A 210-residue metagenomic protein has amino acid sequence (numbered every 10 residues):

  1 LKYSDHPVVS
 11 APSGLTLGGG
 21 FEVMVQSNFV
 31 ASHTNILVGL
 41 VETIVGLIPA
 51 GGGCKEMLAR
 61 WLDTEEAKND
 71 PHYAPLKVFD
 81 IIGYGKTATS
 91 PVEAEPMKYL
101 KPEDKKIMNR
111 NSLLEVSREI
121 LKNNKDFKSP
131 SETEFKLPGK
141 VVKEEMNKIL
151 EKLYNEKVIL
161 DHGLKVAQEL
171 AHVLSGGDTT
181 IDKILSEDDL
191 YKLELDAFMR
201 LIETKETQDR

Functional and structural regions predicted by a protein language model:
L1-S13, G53-P75, D80: An acidic, glycine-rich surface segment that forms the CoA-thioester-binding/catalytic face of crotonase-fold enzymes
K2-V45: Glycine-rich beta-to-alpha active-site loop
G18, G51, A88: Glycine-rich phosphate-binding loop at the start of an alpha helix
S27-A50, K98-L113: Gly/Pro- and small hydrophobic-enriched strand-loop and loop-to-helix capping segments that sit at the rims
A31-T34, G51-E56, L121-E132: Short, structured secondary-structure boundary patches
L62-K86, S90, P96, P102 (+1 more regions): Intrinsically disordered, low-complexity segments enriched in small/flexible residues
